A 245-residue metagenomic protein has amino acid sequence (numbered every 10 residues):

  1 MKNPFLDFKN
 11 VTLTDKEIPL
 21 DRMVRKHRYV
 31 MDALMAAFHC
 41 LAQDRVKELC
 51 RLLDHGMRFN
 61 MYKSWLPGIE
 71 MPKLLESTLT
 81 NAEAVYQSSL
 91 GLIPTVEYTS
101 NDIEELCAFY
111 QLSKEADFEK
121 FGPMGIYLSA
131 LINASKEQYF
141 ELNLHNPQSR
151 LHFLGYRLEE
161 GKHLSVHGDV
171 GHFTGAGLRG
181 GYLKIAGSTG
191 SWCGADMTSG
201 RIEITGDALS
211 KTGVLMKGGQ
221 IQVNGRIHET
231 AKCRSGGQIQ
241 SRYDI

Functional and structural regions predicted by a protein language model:
M1-I245: Charge-rich, low-hydrophobicity low-complexity segments
